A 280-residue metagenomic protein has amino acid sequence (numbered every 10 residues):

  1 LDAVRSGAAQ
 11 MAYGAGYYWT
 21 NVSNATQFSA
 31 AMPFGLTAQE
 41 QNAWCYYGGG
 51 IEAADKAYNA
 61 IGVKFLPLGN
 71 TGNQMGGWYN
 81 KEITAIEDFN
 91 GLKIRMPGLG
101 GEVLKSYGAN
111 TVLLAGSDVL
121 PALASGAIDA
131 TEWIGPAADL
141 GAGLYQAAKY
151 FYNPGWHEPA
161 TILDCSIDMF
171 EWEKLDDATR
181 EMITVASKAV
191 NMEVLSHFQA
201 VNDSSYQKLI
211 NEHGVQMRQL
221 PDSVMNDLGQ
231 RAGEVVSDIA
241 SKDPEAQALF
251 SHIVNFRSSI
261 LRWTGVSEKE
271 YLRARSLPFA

Functional and structural regions predicted by a protein language model:
L1-Q41, I51-A280: N-terminal secretory/targeting leader peptides
W44: Short beta-strand-centered segments that line the small-molecule binding cleft or hinge of alpha/beta clamshell
